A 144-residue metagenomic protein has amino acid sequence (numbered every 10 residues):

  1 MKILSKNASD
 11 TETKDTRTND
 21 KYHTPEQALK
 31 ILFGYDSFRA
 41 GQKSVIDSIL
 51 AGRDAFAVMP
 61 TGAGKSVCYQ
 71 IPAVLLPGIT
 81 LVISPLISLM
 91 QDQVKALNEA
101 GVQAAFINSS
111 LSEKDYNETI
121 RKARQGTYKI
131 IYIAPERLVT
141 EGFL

Functional and structural regions predicted by a protein language model:
M1-A55: Helicase-associated low-complexity/disordered flanking segments
A40-L144: Conserved P-loop/Walker A NTP-binding site and adjacent catalytic elements of P-loop NTPases
